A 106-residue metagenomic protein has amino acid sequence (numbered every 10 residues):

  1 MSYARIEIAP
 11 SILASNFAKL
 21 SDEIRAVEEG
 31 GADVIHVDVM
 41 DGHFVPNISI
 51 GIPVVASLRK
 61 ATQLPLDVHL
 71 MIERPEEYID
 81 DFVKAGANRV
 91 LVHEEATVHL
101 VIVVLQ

Functional and structural regions predicted by a protein language model:
M1-A85, R89, T97-H99: Conserved N-terminal beta1-alpha1 strand-loop-helix module at the mouth
H93: Conserved residues at the C-terminal ends of beta-strands
V101-L105: N-terminal low-complexity segments that are often proline-rich with Ser/Thr-Pro
